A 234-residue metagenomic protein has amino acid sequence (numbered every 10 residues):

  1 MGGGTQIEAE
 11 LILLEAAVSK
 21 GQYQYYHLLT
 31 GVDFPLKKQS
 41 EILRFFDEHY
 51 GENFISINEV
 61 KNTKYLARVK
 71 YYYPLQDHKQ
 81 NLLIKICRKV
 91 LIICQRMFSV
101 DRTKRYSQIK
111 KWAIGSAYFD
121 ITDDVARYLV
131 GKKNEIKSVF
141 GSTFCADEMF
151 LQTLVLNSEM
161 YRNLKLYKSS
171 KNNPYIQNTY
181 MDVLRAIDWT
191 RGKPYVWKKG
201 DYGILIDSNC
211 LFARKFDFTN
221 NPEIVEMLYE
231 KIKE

Functional and structural regions predicted by a protein language model:
M1-E234: ER/Golgi luminal nucleotide-sugar-dependent glycosyltransferases, focusing on the catalytic module
